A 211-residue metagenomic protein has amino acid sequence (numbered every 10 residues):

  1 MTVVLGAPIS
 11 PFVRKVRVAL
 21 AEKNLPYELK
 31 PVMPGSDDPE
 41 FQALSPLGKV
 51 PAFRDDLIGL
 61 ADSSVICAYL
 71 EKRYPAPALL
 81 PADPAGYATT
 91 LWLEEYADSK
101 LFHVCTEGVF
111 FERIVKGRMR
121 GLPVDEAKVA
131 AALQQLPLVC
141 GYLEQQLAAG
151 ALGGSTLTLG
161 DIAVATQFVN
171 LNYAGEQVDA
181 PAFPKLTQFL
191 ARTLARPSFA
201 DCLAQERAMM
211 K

Functional and structural regions predicted by a protein language model:
M1-A130: GST-like domain detector, emphasizing the conserved glutathione-binding G-site in the N-terminal thioredoxin-like
E28-K30, D179, D201-C202: A local structural micro-motif
Q42, A88-L91, A163, T187 (+1 more regions): Generic structural signal for individual residues within well-ordered alpha-helical segments across diverse proteins
Y69-L70, A182, K211: Glycine-rich, phosphate-binding/catalytic loops in enzymes
P81-A82, A151-S155, C202: Short histidine-centered beta-strand/loop micro-motifs that create catalytic or ligand/metal-coordination sites
A97-A195: GST-like fold's C-terminal all-alpha helical module
K185-K211: Long hydrophobic alpha-helical segments typical of transmembrane helices together with their membrane-interfacial
